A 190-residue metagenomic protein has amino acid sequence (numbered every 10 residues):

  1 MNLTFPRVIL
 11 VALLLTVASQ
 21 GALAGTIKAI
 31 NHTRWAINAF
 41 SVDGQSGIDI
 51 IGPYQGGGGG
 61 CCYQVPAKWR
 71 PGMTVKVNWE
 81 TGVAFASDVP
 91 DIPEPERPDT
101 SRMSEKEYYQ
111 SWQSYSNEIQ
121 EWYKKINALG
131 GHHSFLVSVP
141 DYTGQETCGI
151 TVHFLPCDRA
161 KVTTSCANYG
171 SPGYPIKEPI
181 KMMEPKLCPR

Functional and structural regions predicted by a protein language model:
M1-I9: Bacterial N-terminal signal peptides that target proteins for export
V8-A18: Bacterial N-terminal signal peptides
G21-A24: Boundary at the C-terminal end of the N-terminal hydrophobic targeting segment
I27-W35: Structural motif
K28, K76-N78, T151: Beta-strand secondary-structure signal
R34-A36, R70-M73, E146-C148: A short, compositionally biased
F40-A86: Tryptophan-paired
T81-R190: Beta-strand-rich cores of mature extracytoplasmic or soluble domains
